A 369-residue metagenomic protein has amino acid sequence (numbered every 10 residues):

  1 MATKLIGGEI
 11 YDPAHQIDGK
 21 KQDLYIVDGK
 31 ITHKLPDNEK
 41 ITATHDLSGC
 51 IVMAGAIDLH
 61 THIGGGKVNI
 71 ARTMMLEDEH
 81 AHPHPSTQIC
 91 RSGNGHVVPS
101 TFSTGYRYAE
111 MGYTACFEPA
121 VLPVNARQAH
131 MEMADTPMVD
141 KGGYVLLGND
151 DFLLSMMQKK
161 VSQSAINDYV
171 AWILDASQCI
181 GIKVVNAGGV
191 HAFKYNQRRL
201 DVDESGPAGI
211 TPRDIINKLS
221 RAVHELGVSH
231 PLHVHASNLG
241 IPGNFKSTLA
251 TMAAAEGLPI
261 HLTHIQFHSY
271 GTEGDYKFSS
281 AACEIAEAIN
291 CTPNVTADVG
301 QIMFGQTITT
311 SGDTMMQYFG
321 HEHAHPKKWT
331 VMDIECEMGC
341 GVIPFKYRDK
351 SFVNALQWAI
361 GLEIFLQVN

Functional and structural regions predicted by a protein language model:
M1-M53: N-terminal metal-binding scaffold of metallo-dependent hydrolase/deaminase domains
G8, L24, G29, G49 (+6 more regions): Divalent metal-coordination and catalytic microenvironments
C50-E132: Metal-associated gating/positioning segment near the N- to mid-region
G55-L59, C116-E118, K141-V145, I180-V184 (+3 more regions): Hydrophobic faces of well-ordered beta-strands that scaffold small-molecule active sites in alpha/beta enzyme cores
H82-S100, L147-N167, P207-G209: Active-site mouth loops of central-metabolism enzymes
Y108-A115, E225-H233, P259-I260, Q367-N369: Short, surface-exposed connector motifs at secondary-structure boundaries
M133-Y144, I216-G227: Alpha-helix-loop-beta-strand connector modules within alpha/beta enzyme cores
A165-A222, N238-L249, A255-N369: Active-site neighborhoods of metal-dependent hydrolases
